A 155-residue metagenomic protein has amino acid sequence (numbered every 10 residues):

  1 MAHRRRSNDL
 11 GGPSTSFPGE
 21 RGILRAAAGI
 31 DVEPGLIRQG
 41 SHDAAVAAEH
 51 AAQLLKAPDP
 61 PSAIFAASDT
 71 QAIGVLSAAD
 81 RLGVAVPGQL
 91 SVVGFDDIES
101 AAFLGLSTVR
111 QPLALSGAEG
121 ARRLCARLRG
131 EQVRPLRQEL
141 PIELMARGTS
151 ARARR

Functional and structural regions predicted by a protein language model:
M1-R155: Bacterial carbohydrate/catabolite-sensing allosteric modules
